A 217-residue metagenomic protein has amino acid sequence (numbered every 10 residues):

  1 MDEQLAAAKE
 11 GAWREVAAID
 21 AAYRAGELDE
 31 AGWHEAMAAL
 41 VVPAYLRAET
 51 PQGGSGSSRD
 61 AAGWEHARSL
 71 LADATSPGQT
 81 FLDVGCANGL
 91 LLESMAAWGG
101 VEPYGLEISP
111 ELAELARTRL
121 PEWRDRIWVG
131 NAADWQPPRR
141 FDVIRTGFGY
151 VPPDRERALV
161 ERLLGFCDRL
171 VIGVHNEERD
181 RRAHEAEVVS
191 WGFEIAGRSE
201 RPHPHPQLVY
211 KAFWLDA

Functional and structural regions predicted by a protein language model:
M1-H34: N-terminal auxiliary segments of SAM/dcSAM-dependent transferases
D60-P77: Conserved alpha-helix/loop element of class I SAM-dependent methyltransferases that forms part of the SAM/SAH-binding
N88-G99: Conserved SAM-binding loop of SAM-dependent methyltransferases across substrates and taxa, primarily the Class I
S109: Conserved SAM/SAH-binding beta-strand->alpha-helix loop
A116: Conserved SAM-binding loop
V143-R155: A short SAM/SAH-binding and catalytic strip from SAM-dependent methyltransferases
R157-R169: A short glycine-rich, Lys/Arg-flanked "PGG" loop and its adjoining helix->strand segment in the class I
C167-E177: Conserved beta-strand signature within the Rossmann-like core of class I S-adenosyl-L-methionine
